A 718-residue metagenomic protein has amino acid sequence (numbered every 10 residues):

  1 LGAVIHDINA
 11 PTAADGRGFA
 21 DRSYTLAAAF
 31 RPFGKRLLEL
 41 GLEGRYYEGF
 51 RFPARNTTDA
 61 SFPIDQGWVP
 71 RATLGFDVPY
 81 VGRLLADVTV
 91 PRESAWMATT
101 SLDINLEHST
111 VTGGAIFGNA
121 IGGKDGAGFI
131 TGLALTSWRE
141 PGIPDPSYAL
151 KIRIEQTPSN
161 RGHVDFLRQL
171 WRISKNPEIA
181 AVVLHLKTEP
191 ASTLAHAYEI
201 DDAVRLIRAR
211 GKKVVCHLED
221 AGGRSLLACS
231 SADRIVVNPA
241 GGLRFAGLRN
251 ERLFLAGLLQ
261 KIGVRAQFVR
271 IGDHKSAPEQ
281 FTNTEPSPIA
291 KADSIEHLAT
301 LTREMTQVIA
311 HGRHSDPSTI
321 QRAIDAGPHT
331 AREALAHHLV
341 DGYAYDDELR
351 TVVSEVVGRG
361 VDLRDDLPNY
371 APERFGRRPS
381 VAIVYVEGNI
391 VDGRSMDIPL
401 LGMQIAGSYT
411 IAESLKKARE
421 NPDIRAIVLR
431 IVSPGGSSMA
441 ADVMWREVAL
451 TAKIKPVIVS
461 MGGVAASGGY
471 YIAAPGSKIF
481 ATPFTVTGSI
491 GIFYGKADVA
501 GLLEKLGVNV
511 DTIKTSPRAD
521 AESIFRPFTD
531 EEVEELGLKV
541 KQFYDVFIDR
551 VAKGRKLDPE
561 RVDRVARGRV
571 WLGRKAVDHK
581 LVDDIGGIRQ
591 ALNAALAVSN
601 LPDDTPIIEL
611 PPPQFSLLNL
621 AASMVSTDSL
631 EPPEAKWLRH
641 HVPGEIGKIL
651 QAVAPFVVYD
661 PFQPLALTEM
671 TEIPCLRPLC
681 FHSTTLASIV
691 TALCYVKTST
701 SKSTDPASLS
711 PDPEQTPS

Functional and structural regions predicted by a protein language model:
L1-T136: Outer-membrane beta-barrel porins/channels
A10-P11, E48-F50, R92, I121 (+3 more regions): Short, small-residue-enriched loops and turns at beta-alpha junctions that line or gate enzyme active sites
A60, V81, A86-D87, D103-N176 (+10 more regions): Intrinsically disordered, low-complexity segments enriched in small/flexible residues
N176, A232, H337, N421 (+3 more regions): Acidic-histidine catalytic/liganding microenvironments
H185-P328, S433-V570, A597-D603: Conserved catalytic cores of soluble enzyme domains, especially glycine-rich substrate-binding beta-alpha loops
A228-C229, A334, L429, A473 (+1 more regions): Hydrophobic/aromatic residues within transmembrane alpha-helices of multi-pass small-molecule transporters
D233-R234, D341-G342, A426, S477-K478 (+5 more regions): Well-ordered beta-strand positions
S438-V443, K575-D578, L620-M624: Short glycine/threonine-rich loop-to-helix capping motif typified by GTGT followed within a few residues by an Asp-Pro
